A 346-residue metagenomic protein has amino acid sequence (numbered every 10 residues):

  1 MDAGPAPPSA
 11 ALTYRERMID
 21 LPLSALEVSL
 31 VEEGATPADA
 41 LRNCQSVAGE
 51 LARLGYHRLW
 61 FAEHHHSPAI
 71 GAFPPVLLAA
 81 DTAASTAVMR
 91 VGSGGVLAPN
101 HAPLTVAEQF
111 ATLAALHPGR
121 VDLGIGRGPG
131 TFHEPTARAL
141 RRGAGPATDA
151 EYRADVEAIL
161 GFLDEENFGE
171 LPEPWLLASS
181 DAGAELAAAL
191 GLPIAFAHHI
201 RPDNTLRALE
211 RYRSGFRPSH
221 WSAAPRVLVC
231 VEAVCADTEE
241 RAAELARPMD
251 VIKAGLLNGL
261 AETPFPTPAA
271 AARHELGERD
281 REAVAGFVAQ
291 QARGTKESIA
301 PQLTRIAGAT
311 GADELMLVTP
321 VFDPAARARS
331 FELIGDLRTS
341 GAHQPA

Functional and structural regions predicted by a protein language model:
S9-M89: N-terminal beta1-alpha1-beta2 module of alpha/beta enzyme domains
Y14-R17, A137, G143-F162, N204-A312 (+1 more regions): An alpha-helical appendage that flanks or caps ligand/catalytic pockets
I19-P37, P99-D164, I194, P202: Flexible, glycine-rich active-site loops centered on histidine and acidic residues that chelate a metal or position
L23, G55, E63, T82 (+5 more regions): Conserved, mostly hydrophobic/aromatic
L23-V28, L59-F61, V91-S93, V121-I125 (+4 more regions): Hydrophobic faces of well-ordered beta-strands that scaffold small-molecule active sites in alpha/beta enzyme cores
E27-R42, V96-L104, E170-A178, F287-K296: Active-site mouth loops of central-metabolism enzymes
A38-E50, S180-E185, S298-R305: Short, acidic/polar
A52, A79-A87, F110, A114-V121 (+3 more regions): Acidic (Asp/Glu)-rich catalytic clusters
